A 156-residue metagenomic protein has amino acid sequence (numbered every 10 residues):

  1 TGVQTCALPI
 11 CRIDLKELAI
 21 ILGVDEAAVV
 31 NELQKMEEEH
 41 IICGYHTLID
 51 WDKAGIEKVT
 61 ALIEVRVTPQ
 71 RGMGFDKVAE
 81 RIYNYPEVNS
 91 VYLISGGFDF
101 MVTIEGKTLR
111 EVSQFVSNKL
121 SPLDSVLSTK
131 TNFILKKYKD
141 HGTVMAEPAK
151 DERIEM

Functional and structural regions predicted by a protein language model:
Q4-M156: A compositional/biophysical signature of low hydrophobicity enriched in polar/charged and small residues
